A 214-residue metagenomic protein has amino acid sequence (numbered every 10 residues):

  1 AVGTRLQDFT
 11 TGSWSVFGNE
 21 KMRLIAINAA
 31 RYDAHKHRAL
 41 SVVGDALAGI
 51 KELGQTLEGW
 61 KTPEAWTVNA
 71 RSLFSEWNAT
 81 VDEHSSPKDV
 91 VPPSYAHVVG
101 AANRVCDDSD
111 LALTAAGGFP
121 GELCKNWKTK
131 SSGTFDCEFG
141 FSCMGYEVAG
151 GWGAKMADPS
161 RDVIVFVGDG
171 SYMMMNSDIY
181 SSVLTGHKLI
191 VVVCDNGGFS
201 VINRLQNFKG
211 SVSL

Functional and structural regions predicted by a protein language model:
A1-A70, Q206: Glycine-rich, acidic loop regions that bind phosphate or pyrophosphate groups
A1-G3, N28, A115, F166-V167 (+1 more regions): Short beta-strand segments
L6-Q7, V91-A96, S171-M174: Active-site glycine- and acidic-residue-rich loops that bind and position anionic ligands or nucleotide-like cofactors
F17-G18, A34-H35, S41-V43, L47-L53 (+2 more regions): Thiamine diphosphate
E20, N28, D45-G49, L53 (+9 more regions): General structural feature for long, well-ordered alpha-helical segments within catalytic domains of soluble enzymes
A30, L53-P63, T80, V105-S109 (+4 more regions): Change "in soluble alpha/beta enzymes" to "in soluble alpha/beta proteins
R38-D45, T62-A65, S86-S94, S142 (+1 more regions): Catalytic cores of large soluble enzymes that bind and process phosphate-bearing ligands
F74-K155, S160: Active-site diphosphate/adenylate-binding microenvironment
